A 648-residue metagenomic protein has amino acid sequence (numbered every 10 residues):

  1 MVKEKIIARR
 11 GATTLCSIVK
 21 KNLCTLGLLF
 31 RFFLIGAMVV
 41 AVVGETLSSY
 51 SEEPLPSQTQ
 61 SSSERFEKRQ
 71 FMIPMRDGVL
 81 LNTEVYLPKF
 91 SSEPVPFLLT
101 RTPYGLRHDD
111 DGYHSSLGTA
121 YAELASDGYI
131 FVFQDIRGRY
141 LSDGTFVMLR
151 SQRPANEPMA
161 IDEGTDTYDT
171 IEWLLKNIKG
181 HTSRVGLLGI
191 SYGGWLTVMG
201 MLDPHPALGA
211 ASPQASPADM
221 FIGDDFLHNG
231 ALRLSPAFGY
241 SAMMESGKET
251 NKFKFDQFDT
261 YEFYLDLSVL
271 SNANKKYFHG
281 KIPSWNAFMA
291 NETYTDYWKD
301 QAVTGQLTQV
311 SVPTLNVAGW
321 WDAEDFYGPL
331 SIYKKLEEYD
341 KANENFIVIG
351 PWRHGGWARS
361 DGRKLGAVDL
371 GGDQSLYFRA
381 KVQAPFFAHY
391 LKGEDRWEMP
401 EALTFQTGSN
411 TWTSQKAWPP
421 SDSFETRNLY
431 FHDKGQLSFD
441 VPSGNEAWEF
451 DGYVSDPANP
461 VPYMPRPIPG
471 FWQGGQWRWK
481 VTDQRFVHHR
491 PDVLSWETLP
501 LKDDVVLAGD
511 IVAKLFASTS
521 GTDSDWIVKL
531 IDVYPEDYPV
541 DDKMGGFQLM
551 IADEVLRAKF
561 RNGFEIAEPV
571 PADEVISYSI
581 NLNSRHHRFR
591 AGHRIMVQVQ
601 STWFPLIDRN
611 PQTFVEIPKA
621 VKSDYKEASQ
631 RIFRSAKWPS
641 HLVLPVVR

Functional and structural regions predicted by a protein language model:
L55-F90, L501-D503: N-terminal cap/lid segment of alpha/beta-hydrolase-fold proteins
P94-K176, R359-L370, T522, P535 (+1 more regions): Cap/lid segment of the alpha/beta-hydrolase catalytic domain
H114-G118, S126, M148-S151, A155-A160 (+2 more regions): Accessory cap/linker subdomain of secreted extracellular hydrolases
K179-S191: Alpha/beta-hydrolase fold nucleophile elbow
I190-M199: Glycine-rich nucleophile elbow surrounding the catalytic serine of serine-hydrolase chemistry
L265-L270, W357, K364-R648: C-terminal, loop-rich substrate-recognition/catalytic regions characterized by aromatic stacking residues
N316-A318: Short beta-strand/loop motif that positions the catalytic acidic residue of the alpha/beta-hydrolase fold
Y327-N345: Active-site-adjacent alpha-helix of alpha/beta-hydrolase-fold enzymes
